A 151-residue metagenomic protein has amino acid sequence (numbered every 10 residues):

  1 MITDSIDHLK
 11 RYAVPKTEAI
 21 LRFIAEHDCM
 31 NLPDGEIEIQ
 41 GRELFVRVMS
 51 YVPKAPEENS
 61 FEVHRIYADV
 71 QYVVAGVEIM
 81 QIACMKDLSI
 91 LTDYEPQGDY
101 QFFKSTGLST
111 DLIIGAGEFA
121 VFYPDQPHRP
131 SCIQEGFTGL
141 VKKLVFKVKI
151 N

Functional and structural regions predicted by a protein language model:
M1-V48, E58-V63: A short, N-terminal "cap"/entry segment at the start of jelly-roll beta-barrel domains of the cupin/DSBH fold
E18-L21, G98-F102, A116: Compositionally biased, non-globular sequence tracts
R47-A75: Short hydrophobic interaction/assembly module
I66, K104-S109: Short alpha-helix capping/helix-loop boundary micro-motifs
I66-A68, Y72-I82, D87, E95-Y100: Glycine- and acidic-residue-biased ligand/ion/polar-headgroup-sensing regions
V70, T110-L112: Short, surface-exposed secondary-structure edge patches
I113-I133: Conserved metal-binding segment of the jelly-roll/cupin
F119-V121, T138-N151: A short hydrophobic beta-strand segment most commonly corresponding to one strand of the jelly-roll/cupin
